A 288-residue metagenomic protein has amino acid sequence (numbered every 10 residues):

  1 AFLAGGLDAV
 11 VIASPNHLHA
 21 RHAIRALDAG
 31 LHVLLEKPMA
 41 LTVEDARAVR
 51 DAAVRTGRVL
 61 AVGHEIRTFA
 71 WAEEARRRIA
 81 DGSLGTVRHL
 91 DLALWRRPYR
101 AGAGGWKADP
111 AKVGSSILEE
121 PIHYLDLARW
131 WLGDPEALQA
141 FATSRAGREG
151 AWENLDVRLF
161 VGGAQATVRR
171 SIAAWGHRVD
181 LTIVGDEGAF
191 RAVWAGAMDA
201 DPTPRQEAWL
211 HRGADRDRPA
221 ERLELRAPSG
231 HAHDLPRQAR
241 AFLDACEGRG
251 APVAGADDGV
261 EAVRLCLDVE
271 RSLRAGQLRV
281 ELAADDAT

Functional and structural regions predicted by a protein language model:
A1-A52: Beta-loop-alpha module in the N-terminal Rossmann-like domain of NAD(P)-dependent dehydrogenases, especially those
A9, H89, Q165: Short, Asp-centered acidic motifs that coordinate Mg2+ and/or phosphate in catalytic or ligand-binding sites
A9-V11, R58, A241-T288: C-terminal helix-rich "cap/oligomerization" subdomain common to oxidoreductases
I12, L35-E36, L60-V62, A192: Hydrophobic residues in well-ordered beta-strands that form the structural core
A29-L31, T56-R58, G163-A164: A short helix->loop->beta-strand "cap" motif at the edges of active sites that frequently abuts
D51-V59, E73-R88, G185, A189: Basic phosphate/pyrophosphate-binding loop/patch that engages nucleotide-derived ligands
I66-E149, G276: Predominantly a Rossmann-like dinucleotide-binding segment in NAD(P)-dependent oxidoreductases
R148, G162-R237, G255: NAD(P)-dinucleotide binding in Rossmann-like oxidoreductases
